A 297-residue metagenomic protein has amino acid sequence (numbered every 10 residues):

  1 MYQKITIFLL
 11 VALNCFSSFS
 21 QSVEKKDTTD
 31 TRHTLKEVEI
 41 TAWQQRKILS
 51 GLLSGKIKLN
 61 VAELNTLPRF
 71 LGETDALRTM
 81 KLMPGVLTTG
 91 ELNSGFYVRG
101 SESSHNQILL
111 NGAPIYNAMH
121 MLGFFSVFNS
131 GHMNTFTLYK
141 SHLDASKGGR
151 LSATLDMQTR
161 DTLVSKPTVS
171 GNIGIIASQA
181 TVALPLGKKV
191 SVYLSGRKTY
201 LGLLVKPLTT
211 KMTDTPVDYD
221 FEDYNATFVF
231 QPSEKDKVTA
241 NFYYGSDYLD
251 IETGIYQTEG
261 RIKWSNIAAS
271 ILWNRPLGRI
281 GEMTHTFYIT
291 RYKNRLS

Functional and structural regions predicted by a protein language model:
S22-T66, L77, S103: Short, acidic, small-residue-rich periplasmic hinge/interaction motif at the N-terminus of Gram-negative outer-membrane
K25, V217-Y219, K235-T284, R291-S297: Flexible loop and strand-edge segments within Gram-negative outer membrane beta-barrel domains
T66-P68, A113-K140: Short acidic/polar hinge/loop motifs at secondary-structure boundaries that mediate gating or recognition
P68-P114, N134: Extracytoplasmic beta-strand/coil segments of soluble accessory domains associated with Gram-negative outer-membrane
L82-M83, V127-T168, Q179-T181: A beta-strand signature from Gram-negative outer-membrane beta-barrel systems, especially the internal plug domain
S94, N134, L151-A153, P167 (+4 more regions): Hydrophobic, lipid-facing positions within transmembrane beta-strands of outer-membrane proteins
K140-H142, T159-D161, I175-A177, K198-G202 (+2 more regions): Transmembrane beta-strands of outer-membrane beta-barrel pores
D161, L186-K188, F230-E234, R275-R279: Outer-membrane beta-barrel strand-turn architecture
